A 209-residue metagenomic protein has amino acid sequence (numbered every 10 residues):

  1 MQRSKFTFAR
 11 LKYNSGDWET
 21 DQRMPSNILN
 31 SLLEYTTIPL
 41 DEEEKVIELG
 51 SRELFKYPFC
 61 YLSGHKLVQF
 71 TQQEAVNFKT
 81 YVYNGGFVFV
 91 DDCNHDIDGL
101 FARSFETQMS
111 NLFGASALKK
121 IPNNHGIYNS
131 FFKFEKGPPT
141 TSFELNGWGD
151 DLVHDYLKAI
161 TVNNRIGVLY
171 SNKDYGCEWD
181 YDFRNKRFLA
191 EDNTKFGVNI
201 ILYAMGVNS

Functional and structural regions predicted by a protein language model:
M1-F59, S63-K66, Y175-S209: Aromatic-Pro/Gly-enriched surface loop or interdomain linker that acts as a lid/target-recognition segment
S4-F6, F55-C60, Y83-V88, S116-A117 (+1 more regions): Loop/turn elements at helix/coil->beta-strand transitions in domains of secreted/extracellular proteins
F8, F59-A102: Short alpha-beta junction capping motif
G16, H95-D182, L189-T194, V198: An acidic, glycine-rich "communication" segment
M24, I28, C60, E74-N77 (+2 more regions): Stable alpha-helical elements in mature extracytoplasmic
T37-E42, H65-Q73, K158-R165: Phosphate-binding glycine-rich loops and adjacent basic patches that engage nucleotide phosphates, nucleic-acid
E43-L49, T71-N77, L152-Y156: Alpha-helical scaffolding within the catalytic cores of extracellular/periplasmic polymer-degrading hydrolases
